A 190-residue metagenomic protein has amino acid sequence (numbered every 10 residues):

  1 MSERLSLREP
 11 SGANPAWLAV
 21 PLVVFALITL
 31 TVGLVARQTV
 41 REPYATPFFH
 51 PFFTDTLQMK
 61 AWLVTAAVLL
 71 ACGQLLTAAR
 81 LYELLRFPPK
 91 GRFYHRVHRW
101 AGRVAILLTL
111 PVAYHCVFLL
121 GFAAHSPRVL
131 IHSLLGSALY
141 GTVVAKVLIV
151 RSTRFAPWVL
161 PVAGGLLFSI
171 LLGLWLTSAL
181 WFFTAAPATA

Functional and structural regions predicted by a protein language model:
S2-A190: Membrane-embedded alpha-helical bundles that constitute the cytochrome b-like, heme-associated redox core of multi-pass
